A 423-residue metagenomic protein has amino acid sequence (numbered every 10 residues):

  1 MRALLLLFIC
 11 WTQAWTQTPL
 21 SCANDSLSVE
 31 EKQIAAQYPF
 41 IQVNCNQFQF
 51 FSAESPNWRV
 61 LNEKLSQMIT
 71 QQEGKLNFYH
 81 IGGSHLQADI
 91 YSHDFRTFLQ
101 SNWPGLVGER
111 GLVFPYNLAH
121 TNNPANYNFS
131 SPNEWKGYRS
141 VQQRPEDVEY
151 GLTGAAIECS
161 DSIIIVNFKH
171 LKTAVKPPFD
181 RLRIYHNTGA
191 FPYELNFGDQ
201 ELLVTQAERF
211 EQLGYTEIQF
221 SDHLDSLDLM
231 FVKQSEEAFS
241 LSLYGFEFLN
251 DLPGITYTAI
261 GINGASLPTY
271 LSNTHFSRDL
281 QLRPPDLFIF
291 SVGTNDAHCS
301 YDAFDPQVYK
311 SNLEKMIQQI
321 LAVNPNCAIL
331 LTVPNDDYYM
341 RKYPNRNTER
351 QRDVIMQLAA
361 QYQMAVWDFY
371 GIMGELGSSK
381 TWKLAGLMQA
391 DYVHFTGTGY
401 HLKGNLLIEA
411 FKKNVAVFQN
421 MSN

Functional and structural regions predicted by a protein language model:
M1-E30, N420-N423: Bacterial Sec-dependent N-terminal signal peptides
W15-S66: Sec-dependent signal peptide cleavage junction
S55, R59, Q72-H80, Q87 (+6 more regions): Conserved, compact domain cores that house catalytic/ligand-binding motifs in diverse enzymes and effector modules
P56-M68, K169, Y244-G245, H275: A short, compositionally biased domain-edge/stem linker segment
H80-G82, V107, F114, T332: Active-site neighborhood of phospho(di)ester-bond hydrolases with catalytic His/Asp-centered motifs
Q87-F197, A207-S311, H394: Conserved SGNH/GDSL esterase-like catalytic core that processes O-acyl groups on lipids and polysaccharides
L202-V204: Substrate-binding/charge-relay-adjacent region of secreted/lumenal peptidase catalytic domains
N335-N423: Catalytic His-Asp segment of secreted/periplasmic serine-dependent ester chemistry enzymes
